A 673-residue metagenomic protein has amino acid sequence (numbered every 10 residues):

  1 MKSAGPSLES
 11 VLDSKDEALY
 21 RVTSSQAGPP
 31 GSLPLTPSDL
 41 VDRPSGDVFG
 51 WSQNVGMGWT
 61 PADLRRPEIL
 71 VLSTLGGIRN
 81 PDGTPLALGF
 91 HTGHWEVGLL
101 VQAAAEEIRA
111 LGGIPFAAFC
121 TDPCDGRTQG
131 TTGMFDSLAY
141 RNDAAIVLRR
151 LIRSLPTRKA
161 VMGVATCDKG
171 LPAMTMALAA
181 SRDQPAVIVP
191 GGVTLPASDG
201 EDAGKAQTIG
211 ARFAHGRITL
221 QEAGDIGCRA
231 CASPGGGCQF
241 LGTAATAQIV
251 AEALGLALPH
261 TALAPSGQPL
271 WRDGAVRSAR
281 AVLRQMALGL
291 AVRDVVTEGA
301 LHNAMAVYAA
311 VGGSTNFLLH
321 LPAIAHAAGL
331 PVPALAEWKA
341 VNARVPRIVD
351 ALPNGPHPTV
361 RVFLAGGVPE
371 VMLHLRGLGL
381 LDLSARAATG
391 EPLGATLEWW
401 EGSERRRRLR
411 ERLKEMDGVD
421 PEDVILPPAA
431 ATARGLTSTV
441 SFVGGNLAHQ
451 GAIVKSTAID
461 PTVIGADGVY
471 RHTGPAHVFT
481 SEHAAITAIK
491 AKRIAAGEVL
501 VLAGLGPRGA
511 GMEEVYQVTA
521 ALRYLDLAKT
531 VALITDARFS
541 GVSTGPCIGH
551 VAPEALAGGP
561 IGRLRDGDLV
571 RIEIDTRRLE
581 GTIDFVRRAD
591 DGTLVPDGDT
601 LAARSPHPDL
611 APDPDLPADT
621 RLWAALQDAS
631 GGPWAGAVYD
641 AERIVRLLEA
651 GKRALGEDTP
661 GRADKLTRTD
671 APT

Functional and structural regions predicted by a protein language model:
M1-F90, F119, G126, T132-G133 (+5 more regions): Catalytic or ion-coupling anion/metal-binding cores of large enzyme and transporter domains
V71-L72, P81, S154-M174, A186-V189: A short, small-residue-rich loop immediately preceding and capping a beta-strand
T74, I78, T92-A118: Low-complexity, highly charged intrinsically disordered N-terminal segments that act as targeting/localization
G89-V97, G133, S137-R141, G163: Short secondary-structure transition/capping motifs
A104, M174, L321: Aromatic/hydrophobic pocket-lining residues that form π-stacking "cages" and hydrophobic walls in ligand
A118-L155: N-terminal small/polar loop signature for handling phosphorylated ligands or for N-terminal nucleophile
D143-R150, A173, N303, A484-A488: Well-ordered alpha-helical segments embedded in enzymatic catalytic cores
